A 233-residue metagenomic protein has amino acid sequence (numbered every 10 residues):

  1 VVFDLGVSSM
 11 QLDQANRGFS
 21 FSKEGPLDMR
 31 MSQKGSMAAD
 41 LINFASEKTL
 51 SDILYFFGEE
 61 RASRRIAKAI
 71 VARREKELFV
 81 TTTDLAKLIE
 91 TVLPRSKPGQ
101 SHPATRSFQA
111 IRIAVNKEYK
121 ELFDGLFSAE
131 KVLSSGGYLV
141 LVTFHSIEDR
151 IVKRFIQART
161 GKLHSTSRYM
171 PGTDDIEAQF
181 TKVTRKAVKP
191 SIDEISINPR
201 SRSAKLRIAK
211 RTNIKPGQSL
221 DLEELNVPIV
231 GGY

Functional and structural regions predicted by a protein language model:
V1-Y233: S-adenosyl-L-methionine-dependent methyltransferase catalytic core, i.e., the SAM/SAH-binding region
